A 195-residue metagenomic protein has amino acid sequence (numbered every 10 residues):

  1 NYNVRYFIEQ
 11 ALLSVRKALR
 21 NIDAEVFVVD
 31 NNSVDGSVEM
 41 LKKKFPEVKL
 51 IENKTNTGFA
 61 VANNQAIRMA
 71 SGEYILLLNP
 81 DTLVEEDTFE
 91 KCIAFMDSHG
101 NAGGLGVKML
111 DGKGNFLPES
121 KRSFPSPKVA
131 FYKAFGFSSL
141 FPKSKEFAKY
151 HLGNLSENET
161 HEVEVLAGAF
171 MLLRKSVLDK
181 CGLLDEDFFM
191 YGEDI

Functional and structural regions predicted by a protein language model:
L13-D23: Short, acidic, metal-binding catalytic loop of nucleotide-sugar glycosyltransferases
S14, D30-E39, T55: A conserved acidic beta->alpha catalytic loop
D23-N32, I51-N53: Short beta-strand/loop segment that forms part of the nucleotide-sugar
E52-A70, K91: Glycine-rich, basic loop-to-helix element that forms the pyrophosphate-binding segment of sugar-nucleotide handling
I75: Short aromatic/hydrophobic "clamp" motif used to bind/position activated sugar donors
L83-S123: Conserved donor NDP-sugar-binding/catalytic core segment of glycosyltransferases
F124-V163: Short, flexible, basic/aromatic active-site loop/helix in glycosyltransferases
V163-M171, K175-I195: Donor nucleotide-sugar recognition loop
